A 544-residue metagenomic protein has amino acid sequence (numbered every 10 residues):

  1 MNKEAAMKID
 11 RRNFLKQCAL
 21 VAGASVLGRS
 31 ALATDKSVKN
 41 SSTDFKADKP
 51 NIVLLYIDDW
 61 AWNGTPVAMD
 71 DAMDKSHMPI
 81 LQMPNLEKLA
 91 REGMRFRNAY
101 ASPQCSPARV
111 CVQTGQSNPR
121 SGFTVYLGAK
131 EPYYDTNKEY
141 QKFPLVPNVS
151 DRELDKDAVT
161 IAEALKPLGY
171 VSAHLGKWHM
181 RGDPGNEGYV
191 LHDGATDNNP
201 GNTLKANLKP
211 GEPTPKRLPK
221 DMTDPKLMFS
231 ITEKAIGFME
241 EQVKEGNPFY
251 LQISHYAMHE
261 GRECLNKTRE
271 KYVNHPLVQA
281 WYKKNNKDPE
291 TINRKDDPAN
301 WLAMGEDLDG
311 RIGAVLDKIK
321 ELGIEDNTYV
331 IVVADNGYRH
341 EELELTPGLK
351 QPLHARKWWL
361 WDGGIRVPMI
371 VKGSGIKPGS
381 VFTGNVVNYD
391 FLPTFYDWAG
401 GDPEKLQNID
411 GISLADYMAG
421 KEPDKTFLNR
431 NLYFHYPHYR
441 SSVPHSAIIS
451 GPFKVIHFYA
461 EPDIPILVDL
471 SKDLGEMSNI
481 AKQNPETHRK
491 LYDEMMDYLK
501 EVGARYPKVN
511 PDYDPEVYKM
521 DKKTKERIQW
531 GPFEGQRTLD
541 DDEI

Functional and structural regions predicted by a protein language model:
N2, N13-A33: N-terminal export signals
V38-P50, I57-I80, K88, A101-Q104 (+11 more regions): Active-site-proximal cap/lid insertion segments
A72-M78, P119-I161: His/Cys-centered metal/cofactor-coordination and adjacent catalytic loops
R91, Y100-V125: Active-site nucleophile/metal-coordination loop of metallo-enzymes that catalyze phosphate/sulfate and related
R95, V171, K318, K454: Residue-level detector of anion-binding/catalytic polar loops
R95-Y100, G176: Conserved S-adenosyl-L-methionine
I161, K177, F391, L414: Short active-site alpha-helical segment characteristic of glycosyltransferases and processive polysaccharide synthases
A162, P444-I449, F453-H457: Short, surface-exposed beta-strand/loop micro-motifs that present aromatic residues
